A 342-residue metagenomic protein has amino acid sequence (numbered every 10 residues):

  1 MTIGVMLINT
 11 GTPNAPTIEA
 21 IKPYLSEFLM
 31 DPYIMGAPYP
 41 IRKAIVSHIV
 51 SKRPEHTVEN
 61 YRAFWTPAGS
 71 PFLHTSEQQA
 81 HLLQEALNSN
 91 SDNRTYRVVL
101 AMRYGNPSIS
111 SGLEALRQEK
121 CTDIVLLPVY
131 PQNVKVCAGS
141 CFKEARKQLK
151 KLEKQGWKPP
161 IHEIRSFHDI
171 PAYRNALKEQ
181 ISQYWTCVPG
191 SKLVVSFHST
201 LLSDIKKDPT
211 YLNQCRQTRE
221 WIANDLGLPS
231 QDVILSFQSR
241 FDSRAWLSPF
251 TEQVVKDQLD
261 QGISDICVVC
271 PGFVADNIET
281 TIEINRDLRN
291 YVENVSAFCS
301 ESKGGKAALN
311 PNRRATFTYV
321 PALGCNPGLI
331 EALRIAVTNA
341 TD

Functional and structural regions predicted by a protein language model:
M1-D342: Active-site-proximal alpha-helix that buttresses catalytic centers in soluble enzyme cores
